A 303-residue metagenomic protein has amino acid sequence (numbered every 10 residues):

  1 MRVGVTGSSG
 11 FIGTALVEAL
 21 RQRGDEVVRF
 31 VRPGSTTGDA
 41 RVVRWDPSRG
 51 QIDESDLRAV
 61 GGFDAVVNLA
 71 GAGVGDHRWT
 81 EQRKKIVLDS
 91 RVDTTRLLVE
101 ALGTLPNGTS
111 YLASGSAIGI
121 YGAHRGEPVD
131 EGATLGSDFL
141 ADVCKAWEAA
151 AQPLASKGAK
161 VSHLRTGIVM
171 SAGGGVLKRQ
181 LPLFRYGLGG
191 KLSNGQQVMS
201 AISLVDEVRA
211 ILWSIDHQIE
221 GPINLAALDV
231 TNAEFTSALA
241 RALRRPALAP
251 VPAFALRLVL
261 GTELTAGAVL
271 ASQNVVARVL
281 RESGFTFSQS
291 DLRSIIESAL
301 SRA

Functional and structural regions predicted by a protein language model:
V3-R23: N-terminal Rossmann NAD(P)H-binding glycine-rich loop of SDR-like oxidoreductase domains
S35-T94: NAD(P)H-binding glycine-rich loop region in Rossmannoid oxidoreductase-like domains and their noncatalytic homologs
R96-D138: Conserved Rossmann-fold NAD(P)-dependent oxidoreductase catalytic core, especially the SDR/UDP-sugar
S116, A149-A172: Conserved beta-loop-beta element that borders a ligand/cofactor-binding pocket
L135-L140, G167-G174, N194-I202: Glycine-rich "substrate-gating" loop/helix at the edge of Rossmann-like oxidoreductase active sites
L181-G189, Q197-V230: Alpha-helical substrate-binding/gating segment
A210, S214-E263, E297-A303: Mid/C-terminal beta-alpha module of Rossmann-like enzyme folds, strongest in SDR-family dehydrogenases/epimerases
A266-A303: C-terminal amphipathic/interface module of NAD(P)-dependent oxidoreductases and related NAD-binding regulators
